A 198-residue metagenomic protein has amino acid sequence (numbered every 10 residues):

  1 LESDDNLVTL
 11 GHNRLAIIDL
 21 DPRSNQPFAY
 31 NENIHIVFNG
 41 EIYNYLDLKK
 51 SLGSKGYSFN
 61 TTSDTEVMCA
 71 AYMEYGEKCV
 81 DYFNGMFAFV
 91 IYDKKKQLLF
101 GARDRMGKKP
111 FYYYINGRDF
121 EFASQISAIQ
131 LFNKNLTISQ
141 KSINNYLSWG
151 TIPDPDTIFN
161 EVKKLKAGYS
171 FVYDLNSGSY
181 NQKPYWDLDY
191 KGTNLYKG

Functional and structural regions predicted by a protein language model:
L1-G198: Cysteine-centered catalytic environments shared across enzyme families
